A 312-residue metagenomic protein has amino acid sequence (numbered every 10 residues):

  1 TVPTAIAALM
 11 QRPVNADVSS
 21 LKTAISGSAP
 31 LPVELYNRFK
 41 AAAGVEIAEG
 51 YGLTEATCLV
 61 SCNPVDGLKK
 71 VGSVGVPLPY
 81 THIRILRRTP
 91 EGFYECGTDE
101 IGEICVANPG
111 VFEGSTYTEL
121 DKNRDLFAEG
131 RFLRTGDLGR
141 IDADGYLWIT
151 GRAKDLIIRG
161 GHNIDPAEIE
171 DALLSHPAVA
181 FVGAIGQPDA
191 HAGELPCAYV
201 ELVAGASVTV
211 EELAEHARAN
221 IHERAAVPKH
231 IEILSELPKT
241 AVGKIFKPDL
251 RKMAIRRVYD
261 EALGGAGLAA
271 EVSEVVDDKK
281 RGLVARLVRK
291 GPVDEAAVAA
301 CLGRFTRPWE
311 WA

Functional and structural regions predicted by a protein language model:
T1, P13-V33: Conserved helix-loop-beta element of the AMP-binding
R12, T118-L120, G160: Residue-level signal for well-ordered alpha-helical positions
A16-V18, V65-K69, V200: Short, hinge-like loop/turn segments at secondary-structure boundaries
S20, G44, Y80, A178-F181 (+2 more regions): Glycine-centered tight turns that cap/initiate beta-strands
K22-A24, L31-A48, E55-L147, A153-L156 (+2 more regions): Conserved AMP-binding/adenylate-forming
R87, N108, K122-D125, G136-A225 (+5 more regions): AMP-binding/adenylate-forming catalytic core of the ANL superfamily
H230-V242, A312: Short proline/glycine- and acidic-rich turn/helix-capping motifs at secondary-structure junctions
